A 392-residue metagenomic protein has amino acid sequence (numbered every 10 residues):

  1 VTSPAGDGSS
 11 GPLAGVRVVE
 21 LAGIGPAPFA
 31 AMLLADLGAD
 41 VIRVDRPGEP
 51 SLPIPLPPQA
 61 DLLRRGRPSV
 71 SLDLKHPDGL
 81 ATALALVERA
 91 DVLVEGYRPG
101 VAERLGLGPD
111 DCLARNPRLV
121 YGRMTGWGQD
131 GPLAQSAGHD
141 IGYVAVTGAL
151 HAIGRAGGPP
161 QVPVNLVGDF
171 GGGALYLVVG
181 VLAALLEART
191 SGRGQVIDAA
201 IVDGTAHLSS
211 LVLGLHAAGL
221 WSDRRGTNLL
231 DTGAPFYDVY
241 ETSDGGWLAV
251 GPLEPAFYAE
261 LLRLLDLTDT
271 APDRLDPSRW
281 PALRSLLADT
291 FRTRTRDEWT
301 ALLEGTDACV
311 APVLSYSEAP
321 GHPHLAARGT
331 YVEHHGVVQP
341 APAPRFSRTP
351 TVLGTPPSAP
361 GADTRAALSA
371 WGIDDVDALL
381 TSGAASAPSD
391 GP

Functional and structural regions predicted by a protein language model:
V1-G180, A184-T190, S358-A359, D363-P392: N-terminal helix-loop segment corresponding to the beta1-alpha1 unit of nucleotide/adenylate-binding folds
G48, W127-G128, I201-A206, D244-G246 (+2 more regions): Glycine-rich beta-alpha junction loops
A60, G226-T232, D238-V239, H334-V337 (+1 more regions): Short Gly/Pro-enriched turn/cap motifs at secondary-structure boundaries
Q129, G158-G168, R189-T205, R225-T232 (+1 more regions): Conserved Rossmann-fold dehydrogenase catalytic segment
T147, G173-G194, H207, L211-G219 (+1 more regions): Oxidoreductase and adenylate-handling cofactor-binding alpha/beta cores
P159-G168, T242-G246, T349-V352: Flexible glycine/proline-enriched surface loops and loop-helix/loop-strand junctions
D231, P235-T306, V310, V376-D377 (+1 more regions): Aromatic-enriched alpha-helical interface/lid elements that frame and gate functional surfaces
E304-G354: A glycine-rich dinucleotide-binding beta-alpha-beta segment and adjacent secondary-structure elements that constitute
